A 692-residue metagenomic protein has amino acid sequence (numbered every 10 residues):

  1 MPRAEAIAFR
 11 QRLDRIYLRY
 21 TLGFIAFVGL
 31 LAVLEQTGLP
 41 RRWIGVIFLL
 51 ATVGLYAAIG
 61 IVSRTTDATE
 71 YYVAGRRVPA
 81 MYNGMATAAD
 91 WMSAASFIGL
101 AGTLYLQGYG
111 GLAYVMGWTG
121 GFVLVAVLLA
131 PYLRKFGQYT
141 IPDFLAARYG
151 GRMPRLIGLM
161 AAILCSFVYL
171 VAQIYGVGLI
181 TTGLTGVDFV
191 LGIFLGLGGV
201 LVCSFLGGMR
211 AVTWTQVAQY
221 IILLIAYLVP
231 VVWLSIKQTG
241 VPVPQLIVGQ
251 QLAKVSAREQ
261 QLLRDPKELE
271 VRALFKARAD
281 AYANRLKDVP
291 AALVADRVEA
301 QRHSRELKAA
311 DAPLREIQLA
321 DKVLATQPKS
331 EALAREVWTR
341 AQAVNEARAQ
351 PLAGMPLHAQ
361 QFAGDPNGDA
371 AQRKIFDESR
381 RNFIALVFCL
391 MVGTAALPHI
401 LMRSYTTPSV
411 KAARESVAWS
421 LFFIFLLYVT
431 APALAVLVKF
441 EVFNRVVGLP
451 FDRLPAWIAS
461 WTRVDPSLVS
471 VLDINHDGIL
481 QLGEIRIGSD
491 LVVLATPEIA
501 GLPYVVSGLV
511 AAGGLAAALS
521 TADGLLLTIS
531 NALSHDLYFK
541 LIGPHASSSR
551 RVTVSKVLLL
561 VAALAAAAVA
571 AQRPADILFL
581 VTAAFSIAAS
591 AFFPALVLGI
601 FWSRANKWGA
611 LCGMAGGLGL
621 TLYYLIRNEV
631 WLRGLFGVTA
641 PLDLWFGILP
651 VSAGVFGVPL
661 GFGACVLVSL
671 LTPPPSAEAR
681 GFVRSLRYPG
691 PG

Functional and structural regions predicted by a protein language model:
M1-G692: Membrane-embedded helix-loop-helix hairpins and adjacent transmembrane boundary segments in multi-pass transporters
